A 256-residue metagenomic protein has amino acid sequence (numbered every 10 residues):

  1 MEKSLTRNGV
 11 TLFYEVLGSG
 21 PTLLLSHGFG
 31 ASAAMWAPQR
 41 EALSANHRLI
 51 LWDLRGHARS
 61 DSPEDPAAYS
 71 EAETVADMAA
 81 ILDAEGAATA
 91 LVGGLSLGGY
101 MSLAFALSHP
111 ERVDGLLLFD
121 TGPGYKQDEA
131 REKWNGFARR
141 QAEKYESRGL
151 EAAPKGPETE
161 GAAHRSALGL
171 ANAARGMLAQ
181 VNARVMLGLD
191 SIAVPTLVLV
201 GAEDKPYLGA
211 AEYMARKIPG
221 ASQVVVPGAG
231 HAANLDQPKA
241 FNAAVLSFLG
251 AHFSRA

Functional and structural regions predicted by a protein language model:
M1-L23, N46-H47, A87-A88, L246-A256: Alpha/beta-hydrolase fold catalytic core
L17, A37-E41, I50-G93, A243: Active-site loop/oxyanion-hole signature of alpha/beta-hydrolase fold enzymes
G20, G28-A31, S96: Active-site glycine-rich loops that stabilize anionic/oxyanionic intermediates across multiple enzyme folds
Y100-S108, V113-Y145: Flexible "cap/lid" loop of the alpha/beta hydrolase fold
K126-A193: Conserved alpha/beta-hydrolase catalytic His-Asp/Glu region
I192, V198-V200: Short beta-strand/loop motif that positions the catalytic acidic residue of the alpha/beta-hydrolase fold
K205-A210: Conserved alpha/beta-hydrolase "acid-adjacent" motif
A221-A256: Catalytic active-site module of serine/aspartate enzymes centered on a nucleophile-bearing elbow/loop
